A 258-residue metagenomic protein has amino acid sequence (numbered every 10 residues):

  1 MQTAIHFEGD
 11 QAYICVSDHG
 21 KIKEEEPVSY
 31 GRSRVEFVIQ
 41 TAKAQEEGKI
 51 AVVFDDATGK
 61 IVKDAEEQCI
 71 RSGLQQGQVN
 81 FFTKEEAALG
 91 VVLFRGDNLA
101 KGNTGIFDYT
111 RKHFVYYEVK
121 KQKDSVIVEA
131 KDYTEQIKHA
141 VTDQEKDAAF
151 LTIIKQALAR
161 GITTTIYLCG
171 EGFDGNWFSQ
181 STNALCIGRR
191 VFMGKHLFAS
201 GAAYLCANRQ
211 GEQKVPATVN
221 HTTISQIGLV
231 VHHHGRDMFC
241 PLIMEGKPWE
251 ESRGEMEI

Functional and structural regions predicted by a protein language model:
M1-E25, L93-K131: Gly/Thr-rich phosphate-binding beta-strand-loop-beta motif of the actin/hexokinase/Hsp70
M1-T3, Q76-Y109, L197-T218: Conserved phosphate-binding catalytic cores of ATP/NTP-utilizing and phosphoryl-transfer enzymes
I22-A42, I50, Q136-F150: N-terminal phosphate-binding loop and adjacent alpha-helix
V38-I50, R95-G96, A148-T165: Phosphate/pyrophosphate-binding loops at sites that engage ATP/ADP/AMP, CoA/4′-phosphopantetheine, polyphosphate
T41-Q68: Short beta-strand-loop/turn "lid" adjacent to the catalytic site in phosphate-handling enzymes
V52-I61, I154-N183, R190, G194-K195: Glycine-rich phosphate-binding loops at beta-strand->alpha-helix junctions
K121-T152, L205, E250-I258: Glycine-rich phosphate-binding loop plus the immediately following alpha-helix
Y204-I258: Acidic, glycine/GT-rich loop-and beta-edge segments that sit at the periphery of enzyme/chaperone cores
